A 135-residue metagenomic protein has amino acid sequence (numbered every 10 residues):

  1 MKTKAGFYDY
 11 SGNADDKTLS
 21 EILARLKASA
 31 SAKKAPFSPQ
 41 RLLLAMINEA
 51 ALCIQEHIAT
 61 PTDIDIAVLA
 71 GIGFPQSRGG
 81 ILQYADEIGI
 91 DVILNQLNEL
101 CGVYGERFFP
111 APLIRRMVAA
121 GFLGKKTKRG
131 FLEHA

Functional and structural regions predicted by a protein language model:
M1-A135: N-terminal glycine-rich phosphate-binding loop for ADP-containing cofactors
